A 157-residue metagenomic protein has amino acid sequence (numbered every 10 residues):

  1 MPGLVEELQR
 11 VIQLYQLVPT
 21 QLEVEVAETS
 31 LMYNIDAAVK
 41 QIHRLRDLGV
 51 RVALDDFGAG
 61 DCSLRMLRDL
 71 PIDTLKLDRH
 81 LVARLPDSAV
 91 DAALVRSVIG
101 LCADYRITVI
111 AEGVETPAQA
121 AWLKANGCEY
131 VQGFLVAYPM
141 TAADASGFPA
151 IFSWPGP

Functional and structural regions predicted by a protein language model:
M1-P2, Q21-D36, L48-P157: EAL-family c-di-GMP phosphodiesterase catalytic domain
E7-V11: A short, hydrophobic coiled-coil helix within the histidine kinase transmitter core
I12-V18, R84: Phosphate/pyrophosphate-binding loops at sites that engage ATP/ADP/AMP, CoA/4′-phosphopantetheine, polyphosphate
Q41: Conserved functional hotspot residues or short segments at active or partner-binding sites across diverse domains
R44: Phosphate-binding/switch loop-helix module in NTP-utilizing enzymes
